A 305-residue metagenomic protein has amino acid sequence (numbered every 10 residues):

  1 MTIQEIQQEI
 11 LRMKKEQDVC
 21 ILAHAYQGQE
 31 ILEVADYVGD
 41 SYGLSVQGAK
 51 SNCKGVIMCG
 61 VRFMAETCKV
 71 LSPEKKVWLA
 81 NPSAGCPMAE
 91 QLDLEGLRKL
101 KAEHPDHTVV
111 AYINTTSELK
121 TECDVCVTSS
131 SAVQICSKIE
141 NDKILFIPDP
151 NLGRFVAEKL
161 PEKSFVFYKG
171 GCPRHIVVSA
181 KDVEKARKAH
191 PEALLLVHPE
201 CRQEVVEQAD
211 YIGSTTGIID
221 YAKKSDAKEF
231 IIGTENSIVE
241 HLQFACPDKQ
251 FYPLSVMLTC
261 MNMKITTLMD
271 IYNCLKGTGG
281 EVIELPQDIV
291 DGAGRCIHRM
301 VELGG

Functional and structural regions predicted by a protein language model:
M1-I232, I238-G305: Active-site loop-to-helix "anion-binding N-cap" substructures in soluble metabolic enzymes
